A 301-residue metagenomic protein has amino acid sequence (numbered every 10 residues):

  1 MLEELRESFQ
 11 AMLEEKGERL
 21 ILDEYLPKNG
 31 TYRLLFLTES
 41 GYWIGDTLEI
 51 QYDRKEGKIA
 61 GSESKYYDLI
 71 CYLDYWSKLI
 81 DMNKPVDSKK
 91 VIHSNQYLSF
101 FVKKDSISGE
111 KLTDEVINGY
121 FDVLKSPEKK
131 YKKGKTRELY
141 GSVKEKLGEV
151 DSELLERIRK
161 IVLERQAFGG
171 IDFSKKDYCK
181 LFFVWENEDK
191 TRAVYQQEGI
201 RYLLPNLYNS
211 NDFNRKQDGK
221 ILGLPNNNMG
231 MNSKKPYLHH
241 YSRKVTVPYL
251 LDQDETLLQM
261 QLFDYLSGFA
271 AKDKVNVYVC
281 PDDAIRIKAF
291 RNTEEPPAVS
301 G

Functional and structural regions predicted by a protein language model:
M1-D212: Conserved small-residue
K132-S300: Basic, glycine-/proline-tolerant helical and adjacent loop/strand elements that line or dock onto nucleic-acid
